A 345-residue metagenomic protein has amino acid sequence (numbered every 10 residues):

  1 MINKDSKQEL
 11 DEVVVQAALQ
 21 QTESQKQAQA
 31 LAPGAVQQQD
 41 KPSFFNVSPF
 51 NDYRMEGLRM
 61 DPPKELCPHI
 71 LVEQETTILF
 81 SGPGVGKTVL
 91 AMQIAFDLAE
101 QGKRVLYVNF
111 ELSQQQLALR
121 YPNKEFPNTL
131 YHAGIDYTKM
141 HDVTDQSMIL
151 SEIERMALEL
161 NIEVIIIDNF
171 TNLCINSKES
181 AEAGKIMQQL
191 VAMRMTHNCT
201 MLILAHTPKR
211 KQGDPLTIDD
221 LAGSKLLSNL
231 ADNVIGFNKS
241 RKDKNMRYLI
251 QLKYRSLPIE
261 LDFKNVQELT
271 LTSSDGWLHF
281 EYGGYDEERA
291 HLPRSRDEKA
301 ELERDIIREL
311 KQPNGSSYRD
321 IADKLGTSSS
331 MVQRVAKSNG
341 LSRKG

Functional and structural regions predicted by a protein language model:
N3-N51, L158-N161, S240-G345: C-terminal regions of RecA-like/P-loop NTPase motor modules
L58-P62, L66-C67, V72, Q101-K185: Conserved inter-motif catalytic segment of the P-loop NTP-binding fold
E73-T77: Pre-Walker A (Motif I) flank of P-loop NTPase domains
I78-L79, G84, V89, R104 (+1 more regions): Phosphate-binding/switch region of NTP-binding enzymes
L90, I94: Hydrophobic positions on the alpha1 helix immediately C-terminal to the Walker A/P-loop
F96-E100: Short, well-ordered alpha-helices that flank and scaffold nucleotide-derived cofactor binding pockets
Q101, L160, T196-H197, N339: Helix C-cap/helix->beta junction micro-motif
